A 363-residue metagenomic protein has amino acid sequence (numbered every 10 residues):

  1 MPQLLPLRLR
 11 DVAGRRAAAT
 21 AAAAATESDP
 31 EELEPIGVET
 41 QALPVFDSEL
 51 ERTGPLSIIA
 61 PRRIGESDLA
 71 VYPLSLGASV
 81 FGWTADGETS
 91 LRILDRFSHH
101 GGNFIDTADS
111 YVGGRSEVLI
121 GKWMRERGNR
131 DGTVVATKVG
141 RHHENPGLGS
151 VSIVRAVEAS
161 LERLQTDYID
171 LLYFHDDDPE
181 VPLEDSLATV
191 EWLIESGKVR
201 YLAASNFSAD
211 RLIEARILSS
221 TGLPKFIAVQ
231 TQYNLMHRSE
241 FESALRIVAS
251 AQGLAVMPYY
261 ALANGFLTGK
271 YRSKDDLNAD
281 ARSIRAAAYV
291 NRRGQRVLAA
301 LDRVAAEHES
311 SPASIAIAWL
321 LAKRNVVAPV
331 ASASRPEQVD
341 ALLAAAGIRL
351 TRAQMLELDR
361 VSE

Functional and structural regions predicted by a protein language model:
P2-T133: N-terminal binding-site loop/beta-alpha segment at the start of enzyme catalytic domains that lines or forms
L4-L7, D11-V12, L33-P35, E49-G54 (+2 more regions): Beta/alpha (TIM)-barrel catalytic core signal, keyed to glycine-rich beta->alpha loops juxtaposed to Asp/Glu that bind
Y72-P73, D106, G128-T133, D167-L171 (+3 more regions): Short acidic capping loops at alpha-helix termini that bridge into adjacent secondary structure
G77-E88, V139-V151, E180: Active-site mouth loops of central-metabolism enzymes
A85-F97, L148-R163, L212-R216: Short, acidic/polar
H100, R163-L164, G197, Q252: Structural motif
D131-H143, V229-Y233: A short, structured active-site edge motif that brings together acidic residues
L161-P182: Active-site groove signature of glycoside hydrolases
